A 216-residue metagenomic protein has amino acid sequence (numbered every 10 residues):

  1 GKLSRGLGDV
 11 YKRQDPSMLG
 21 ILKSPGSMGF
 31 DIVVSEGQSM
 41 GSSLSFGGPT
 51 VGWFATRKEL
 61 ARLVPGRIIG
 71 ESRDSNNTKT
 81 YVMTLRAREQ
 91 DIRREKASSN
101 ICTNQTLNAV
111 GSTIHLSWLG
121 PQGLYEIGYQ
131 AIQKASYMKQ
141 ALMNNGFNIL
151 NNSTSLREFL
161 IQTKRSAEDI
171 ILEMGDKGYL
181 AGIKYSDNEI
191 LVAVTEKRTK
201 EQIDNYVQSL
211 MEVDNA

Functional and structural regions predicted by a protein language model:
G1-L7, Y11: Single conserved hydrophobic/aromatic residue that forms the stacking wall/gate of nucleotide- or nucleobase-binding
G8-D9, D31-V33, W53, Y179-L180 (+1 more regions): Structural motif
D9-L44: Conserved PLP phosphate-binding loop immediately N-terminal to the Schiff-base lysine helix in PLP-dependent enzymes
R13-P16, E36-Q38, T56-K58, A131 (+1 more regions): Fold-independent oxyanion-binding glycine-rich loops and adjacent beta-strand/coil segments at enzyme active sites
M40-N145, I149-N152: Active-site C-terminal subdomain of aminotransferase-like
Q122-Y206: Conserved C-terminal alpha-helix-loop-beta "cap" of PLP-dependent enzymes that closes/shapes the active-site mouth
M211-A216: Generic C-terminal helix-cap and adjacent flexible tail
